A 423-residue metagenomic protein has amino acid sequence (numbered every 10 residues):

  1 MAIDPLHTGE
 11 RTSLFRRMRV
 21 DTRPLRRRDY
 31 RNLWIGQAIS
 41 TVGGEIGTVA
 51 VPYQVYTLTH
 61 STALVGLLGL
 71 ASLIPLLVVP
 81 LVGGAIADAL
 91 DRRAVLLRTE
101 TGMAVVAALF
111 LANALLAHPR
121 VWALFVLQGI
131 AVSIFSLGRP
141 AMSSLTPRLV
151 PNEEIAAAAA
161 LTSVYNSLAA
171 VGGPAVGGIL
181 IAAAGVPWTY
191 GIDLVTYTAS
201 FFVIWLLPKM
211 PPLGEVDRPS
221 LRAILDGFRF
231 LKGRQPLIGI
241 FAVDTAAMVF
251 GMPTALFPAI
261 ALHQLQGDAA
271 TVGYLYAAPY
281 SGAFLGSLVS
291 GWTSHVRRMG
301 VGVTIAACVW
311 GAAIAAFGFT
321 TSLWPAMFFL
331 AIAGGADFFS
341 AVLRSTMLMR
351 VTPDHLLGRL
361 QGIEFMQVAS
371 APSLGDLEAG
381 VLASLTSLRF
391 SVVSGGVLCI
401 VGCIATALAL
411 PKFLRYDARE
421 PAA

Functional and structural regions predicted by a protein language model:
A2-A423: Alpha-helical transmembrane-bundle signature of multi-pass membrane transport and export proteins
